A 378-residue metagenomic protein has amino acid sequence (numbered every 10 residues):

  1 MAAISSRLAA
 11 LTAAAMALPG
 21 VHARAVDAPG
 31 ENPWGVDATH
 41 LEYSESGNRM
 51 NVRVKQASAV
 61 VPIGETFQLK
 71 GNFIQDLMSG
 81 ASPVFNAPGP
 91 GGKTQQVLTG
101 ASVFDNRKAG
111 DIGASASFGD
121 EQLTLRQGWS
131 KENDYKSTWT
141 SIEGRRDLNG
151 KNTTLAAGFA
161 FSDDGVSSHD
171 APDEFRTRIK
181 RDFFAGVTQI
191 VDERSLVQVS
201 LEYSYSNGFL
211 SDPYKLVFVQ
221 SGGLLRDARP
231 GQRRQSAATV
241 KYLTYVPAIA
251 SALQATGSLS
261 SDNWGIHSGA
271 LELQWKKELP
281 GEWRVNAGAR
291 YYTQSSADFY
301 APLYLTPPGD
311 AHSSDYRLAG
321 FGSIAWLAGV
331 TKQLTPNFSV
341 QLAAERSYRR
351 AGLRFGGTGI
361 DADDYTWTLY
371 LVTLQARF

Functional and structural regions predicted by a protein language model:
V36-E42, G71-Q75, L125-W129, T140-I142 (+7 more regions): Transmembrane beta-barrel strands of outer-membrane/channel proteins
S44-V52, S102-N106, W129-W139, P230-R234 (+2 more regions): Solvent-exposed loop/turn segments connecting transmembrane beta-strands in outer-membrane beta-barrel proteins
N48-V54, N72, S82-P88, Q127-G128 (+8 more regions): Outer-membrane beta-barrel translocator domains and adjoining extracellular loop/strand segments of Gram-negative
M50, N72-G110, L155-S211, R234 (+1 more regions): Outer-membrane beta-barrel translocator/channel fold
R53-A57, K108-I112, T138-I142, I179-A185 (+8 more regions): Hydrophobic, lipid-facing positions within transmembrane beta-strands of outer-membrane proteins
V61-I63, A116-F118, R146, Q189 (+6 more regions): Residue-level signature of outer-membrane beta-barrel architecture
F67-L69, D120-L125, G150-L155, R194-V199 (+3 more regions): Repeated loop/turn-to-beta-strand initiation elements of outer-membrane beta-barrel proteins
R194, K332, Y365-F378: Outer-membrane beta-barrel "beta-signal"
